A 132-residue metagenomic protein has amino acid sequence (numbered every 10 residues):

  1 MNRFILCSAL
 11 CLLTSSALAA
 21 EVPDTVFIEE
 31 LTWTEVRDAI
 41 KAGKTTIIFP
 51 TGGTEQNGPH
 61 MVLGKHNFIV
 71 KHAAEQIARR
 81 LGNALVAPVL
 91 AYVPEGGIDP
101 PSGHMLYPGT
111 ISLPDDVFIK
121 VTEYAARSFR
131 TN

Functional and structural regions predicted by a protein language model:
I5-S16: Bacterial N-terminal signal peptides
A20-N132: N-terminal catalytic or cofactor-binding beta/alpha core of small enzyme domains
